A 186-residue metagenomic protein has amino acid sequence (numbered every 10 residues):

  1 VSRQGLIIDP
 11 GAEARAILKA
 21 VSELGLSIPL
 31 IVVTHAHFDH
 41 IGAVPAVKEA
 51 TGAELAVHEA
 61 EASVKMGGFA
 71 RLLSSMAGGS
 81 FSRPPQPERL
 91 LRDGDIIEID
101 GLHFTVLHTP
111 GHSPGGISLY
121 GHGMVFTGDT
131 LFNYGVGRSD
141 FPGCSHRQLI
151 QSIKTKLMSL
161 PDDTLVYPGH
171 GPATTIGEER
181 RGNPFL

Functional and structural regions predicted by a protein language model:
V1, A12, F38, E61 (+4 more regions): Short, glycine/acidic-enriched loop or turn micro-motifs at the edges of active sites
V1, E23, E49, S159-D162: Secondary-structure boundary motif
V1-L24, S118-T127, F132-N133: Conserved beta-strand hairpin/beta-sheet module of binuclear metal-dependent hydrolase folds, prominently
L6, V32, L55, F126 (+1 more regions): Residue-level marker for buried hydrophobic side chains located in beta-strands that build the well-ordered beta-sheet
L6-P10, I31-T34, L107-T109, G143-H146: Short, flexible loop segments at the rims of nucleotide/cofactor-binding pockets, characterized by
E13-I96, P184-F185: Active-site HxH/HxHxD metal-binding segment of metal-dependent hydrolases
F69-S74, I96, H103-H108, S113-L186: Metallo-beta-lactamase
